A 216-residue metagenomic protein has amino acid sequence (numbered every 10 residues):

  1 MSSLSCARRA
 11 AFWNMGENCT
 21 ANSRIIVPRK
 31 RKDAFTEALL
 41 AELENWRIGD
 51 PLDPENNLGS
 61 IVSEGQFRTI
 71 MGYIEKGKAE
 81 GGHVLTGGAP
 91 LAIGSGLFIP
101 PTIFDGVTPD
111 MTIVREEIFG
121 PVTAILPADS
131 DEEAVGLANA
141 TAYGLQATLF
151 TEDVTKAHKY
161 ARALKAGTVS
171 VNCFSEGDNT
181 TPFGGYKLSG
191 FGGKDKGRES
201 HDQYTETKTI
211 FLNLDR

Functional and structural regions predicted by a protein language model:
M1-T108, V171: ALDH superfamily catalytic-core signature
S5, R47, L91, F98-R216: Conserved C-terminal structural/oligomerization subdomain of aldehyde/semialdehyde dehydrogenase
